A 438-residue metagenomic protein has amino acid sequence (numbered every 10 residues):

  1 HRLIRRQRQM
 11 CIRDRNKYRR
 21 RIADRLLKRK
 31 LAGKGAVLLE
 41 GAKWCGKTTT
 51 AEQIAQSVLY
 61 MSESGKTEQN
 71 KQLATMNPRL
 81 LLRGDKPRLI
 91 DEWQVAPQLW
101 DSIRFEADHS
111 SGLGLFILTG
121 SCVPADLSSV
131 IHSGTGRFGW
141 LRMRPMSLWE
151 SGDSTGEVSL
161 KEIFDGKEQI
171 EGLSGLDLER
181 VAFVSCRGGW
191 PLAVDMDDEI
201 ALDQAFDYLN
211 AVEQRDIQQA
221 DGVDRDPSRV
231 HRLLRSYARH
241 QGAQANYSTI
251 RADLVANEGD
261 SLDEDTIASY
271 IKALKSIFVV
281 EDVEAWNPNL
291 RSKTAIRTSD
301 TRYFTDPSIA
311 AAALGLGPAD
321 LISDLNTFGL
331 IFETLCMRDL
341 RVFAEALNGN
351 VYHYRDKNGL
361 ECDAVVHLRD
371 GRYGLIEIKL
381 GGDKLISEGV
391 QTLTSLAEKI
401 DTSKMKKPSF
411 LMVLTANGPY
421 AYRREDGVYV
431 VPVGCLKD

Functional and structural regions predicted by a protein language model:
H1-I12: Single conserved hydrophobic/aromatic residue that forms the stacking wall/gate of nucleotide- or nucleobase-binding
N16-K30: Pre-Walker A adenine-sensing motif
K47-T48: Conserved lysine of the Walker
L59-P87: Short glycine-rich substrate-engagement loop in P-loop NTPases that contacts/grips substrate
W100-P124, H132: Conserved catalytic/switch belt of AAA+ P-loop NTPases
S128-A243: Interdomain motor-coupling "hinge/lid" segment immediately C-terminal to the ATP-binding subdomain of NTP-driven enzymes
V194-R372: Accessory nucleic acid-recognition modules appended to NTPase machines
A416-D438: Domain-level recognition of nuclease-like catalytic cores that cleave nucleotide substrates
